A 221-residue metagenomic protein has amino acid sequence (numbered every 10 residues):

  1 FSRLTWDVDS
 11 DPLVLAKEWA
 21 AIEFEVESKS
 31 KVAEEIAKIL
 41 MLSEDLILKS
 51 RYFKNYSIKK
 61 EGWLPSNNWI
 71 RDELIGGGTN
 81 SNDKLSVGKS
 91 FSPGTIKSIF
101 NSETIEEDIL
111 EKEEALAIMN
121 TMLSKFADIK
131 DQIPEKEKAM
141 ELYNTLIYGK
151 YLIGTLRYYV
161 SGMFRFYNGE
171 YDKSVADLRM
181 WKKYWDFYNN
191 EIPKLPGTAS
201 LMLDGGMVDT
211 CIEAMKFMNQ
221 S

Functional and structural regions predicted by a protein language model:
F1-T210, A214-M215: C-terminal non-catalytic alpha-helical accessory regions
M218-S221: Long amphipathic alpha-helical scaffold segments
